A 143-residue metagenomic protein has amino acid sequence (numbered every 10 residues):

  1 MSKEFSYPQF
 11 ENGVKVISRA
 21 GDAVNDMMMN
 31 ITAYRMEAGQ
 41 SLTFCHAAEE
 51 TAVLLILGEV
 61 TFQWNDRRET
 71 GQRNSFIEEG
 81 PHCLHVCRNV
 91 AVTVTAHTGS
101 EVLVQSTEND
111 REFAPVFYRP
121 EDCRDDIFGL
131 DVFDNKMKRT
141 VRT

Functional and structural regions predicted by a protein language model:
S2-E11: Intrinsically disordered, low-complexity terminal regions
F10-T43, E50, F128-T143: A short glycine-rich, His/Asp/Glu-containing loop-to-beta-strand
I31-R35, A52, C83-H85, V104: Conserved hydrophobic/aromatic beta-strand scaffold that supports enzyme active sites
L42-C45, F62-Q63, L84-V86, A91-H97 (+1 more regions): Short beta-strand His + acidic residue motifs that chelate non-heme Fe in jelly-roll/DSBH and cupin folds
A47-R67: Glycine- and acidic-residue-biased ligand/ion/polar-headgroup-sensing regions
W64-N89: Short acidic-glycine-tyrosine-enriched beta hairpin
G99-T143: Surface-exposed beta-loop interaction hotspot
